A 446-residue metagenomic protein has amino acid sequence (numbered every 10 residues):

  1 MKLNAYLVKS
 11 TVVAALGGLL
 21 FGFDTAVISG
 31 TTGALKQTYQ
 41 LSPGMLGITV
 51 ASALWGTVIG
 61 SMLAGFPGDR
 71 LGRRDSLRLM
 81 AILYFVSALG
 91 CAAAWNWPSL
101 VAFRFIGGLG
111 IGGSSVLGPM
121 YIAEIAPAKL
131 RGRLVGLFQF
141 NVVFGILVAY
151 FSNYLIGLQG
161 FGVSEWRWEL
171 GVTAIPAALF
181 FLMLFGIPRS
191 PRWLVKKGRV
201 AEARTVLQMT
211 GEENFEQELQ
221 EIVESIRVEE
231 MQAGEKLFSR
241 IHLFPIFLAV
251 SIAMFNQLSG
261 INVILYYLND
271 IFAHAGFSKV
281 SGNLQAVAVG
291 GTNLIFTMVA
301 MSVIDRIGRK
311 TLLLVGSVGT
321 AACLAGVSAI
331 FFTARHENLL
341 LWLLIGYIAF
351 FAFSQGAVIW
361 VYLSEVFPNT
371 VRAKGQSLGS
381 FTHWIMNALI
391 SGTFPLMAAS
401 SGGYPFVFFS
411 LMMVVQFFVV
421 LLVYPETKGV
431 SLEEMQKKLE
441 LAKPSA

Functional and structural regions predicted by a protein language model:
M1-A201, R227-A446: Alpha-helical transmembrane bundle of multi-pass membrane proteins
E202-V206: Solenoid-repeat scaffolds in large eukaryotic assemblies
L207-N214, L441-A446: Cytosolic juxtamembrane regulatory segments of multi-pass membrane proteins
F215-E224: Short, well-structured alpha-helical segments
